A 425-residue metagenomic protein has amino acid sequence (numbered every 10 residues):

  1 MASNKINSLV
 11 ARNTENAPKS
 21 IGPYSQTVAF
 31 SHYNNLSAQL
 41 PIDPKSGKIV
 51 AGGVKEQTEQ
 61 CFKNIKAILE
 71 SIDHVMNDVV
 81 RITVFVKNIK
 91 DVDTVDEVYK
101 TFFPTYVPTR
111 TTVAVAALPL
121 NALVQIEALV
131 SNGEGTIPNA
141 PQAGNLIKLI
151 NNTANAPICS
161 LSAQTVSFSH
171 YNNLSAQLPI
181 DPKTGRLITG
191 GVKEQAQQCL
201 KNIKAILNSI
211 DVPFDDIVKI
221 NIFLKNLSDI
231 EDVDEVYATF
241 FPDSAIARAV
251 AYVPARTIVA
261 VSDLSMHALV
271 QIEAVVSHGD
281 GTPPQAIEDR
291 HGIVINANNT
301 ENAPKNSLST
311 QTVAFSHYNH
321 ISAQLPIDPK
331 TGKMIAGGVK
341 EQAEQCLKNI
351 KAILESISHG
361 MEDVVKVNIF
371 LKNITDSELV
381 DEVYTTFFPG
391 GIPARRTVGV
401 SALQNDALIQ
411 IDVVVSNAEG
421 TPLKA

Functional and structural regions predicted by a protein language model:
M1-K63, A67-V80, V86-K201, A205-K219 (+3 more regions): N-terminal presequence-like segments and the immediate start of the first folded domain
